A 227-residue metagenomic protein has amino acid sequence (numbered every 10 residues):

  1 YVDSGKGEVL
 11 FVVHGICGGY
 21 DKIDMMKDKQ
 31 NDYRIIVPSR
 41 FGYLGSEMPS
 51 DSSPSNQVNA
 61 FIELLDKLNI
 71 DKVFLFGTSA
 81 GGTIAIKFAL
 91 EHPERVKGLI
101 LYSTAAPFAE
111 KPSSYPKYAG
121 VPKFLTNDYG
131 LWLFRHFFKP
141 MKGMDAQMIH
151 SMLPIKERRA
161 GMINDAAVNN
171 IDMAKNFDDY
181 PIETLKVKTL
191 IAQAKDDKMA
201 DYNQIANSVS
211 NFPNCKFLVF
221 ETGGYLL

Functional and structural regions predicted by a protein language model:
V2-G45: Conserved HGGG/HGGXW glycine-rich cap/lid loop of the alpha/beta-hydrolase fold
N56-F74: Conserved acidic catalytic loop of the alpha/beta-hydrolase fold
D71-E110: Conserved hydrolase catalytic core segment
L99-D128: Flexible "cap/lid" loop of the alpha/beta hydrolase fold
A119-Y180: Alpha/beta-hydrolase
L185, I191-Q193, D197: Short beta-strand/loop motif that positions the catalytic acidic residue of the alpha/beta-hydrolase fold
K198-Q204: Conserved alpha/beta-hydrolase "acid-adjacent" motif
M199, F217-L227: Catalytic histidine-centered segment of alpha/beta-hydrolase-like enzymes
